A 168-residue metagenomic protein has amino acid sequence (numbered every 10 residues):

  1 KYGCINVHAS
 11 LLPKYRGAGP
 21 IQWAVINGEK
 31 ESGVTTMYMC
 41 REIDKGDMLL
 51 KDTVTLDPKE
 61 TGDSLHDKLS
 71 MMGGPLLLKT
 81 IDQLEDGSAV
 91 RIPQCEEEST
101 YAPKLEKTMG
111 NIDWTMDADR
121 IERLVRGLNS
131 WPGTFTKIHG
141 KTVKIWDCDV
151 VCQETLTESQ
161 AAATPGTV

Functional and structural regions predicted by a protein language model:
K1-Y101: Donor/substrate-binding cores of folate-linked one-carbon enzymes
E96-V168: Internal anion-binding site segments
